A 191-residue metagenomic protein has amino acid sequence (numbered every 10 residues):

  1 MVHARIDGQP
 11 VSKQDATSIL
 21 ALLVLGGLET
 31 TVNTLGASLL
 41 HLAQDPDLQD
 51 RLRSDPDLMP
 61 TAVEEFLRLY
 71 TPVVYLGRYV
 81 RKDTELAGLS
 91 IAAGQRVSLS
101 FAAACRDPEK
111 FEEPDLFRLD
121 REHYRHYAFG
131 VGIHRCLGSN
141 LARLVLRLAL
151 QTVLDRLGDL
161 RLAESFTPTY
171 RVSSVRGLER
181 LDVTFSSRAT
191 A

Functional and structural regions predicted by a protein language model:
M1-A191: Cytochrome P450
